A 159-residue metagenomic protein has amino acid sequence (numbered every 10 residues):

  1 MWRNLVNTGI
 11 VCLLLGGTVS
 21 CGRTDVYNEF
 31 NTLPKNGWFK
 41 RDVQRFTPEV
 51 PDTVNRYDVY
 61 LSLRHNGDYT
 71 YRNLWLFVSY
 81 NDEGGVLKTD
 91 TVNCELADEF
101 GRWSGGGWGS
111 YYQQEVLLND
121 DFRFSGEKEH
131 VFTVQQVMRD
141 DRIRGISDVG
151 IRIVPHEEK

Functional and structural regions predicted by a protein language model:
M1-G9: Bacterial N-terminal signal peptides that target proteins for export
G17-S20: C-terminal motif of bacterial Sec signal peptides marking the signal peptidase cleavage site
G22-D25: Bacterial signal peptide processing site
E29-E49: Post-signal peptide N-terminal segment of mature Sec-exported envelope proteins
D42-Y71: Post-signal-peptide N-terminal segment of Sec-exported extracytoplasmic proteins
S62-H65, T133-D140: Short beta-strand-plus-loop segments that form exposed binding edges in beta-rich domains
T70-L76, G145-S147: Short coil-to-beta strand junction motifs in C2/discoidin
V92-R123: An anionic, turn-rich surface loop/hairpin at beta-sheet edges that serves as a generic interaction/coordination patch
